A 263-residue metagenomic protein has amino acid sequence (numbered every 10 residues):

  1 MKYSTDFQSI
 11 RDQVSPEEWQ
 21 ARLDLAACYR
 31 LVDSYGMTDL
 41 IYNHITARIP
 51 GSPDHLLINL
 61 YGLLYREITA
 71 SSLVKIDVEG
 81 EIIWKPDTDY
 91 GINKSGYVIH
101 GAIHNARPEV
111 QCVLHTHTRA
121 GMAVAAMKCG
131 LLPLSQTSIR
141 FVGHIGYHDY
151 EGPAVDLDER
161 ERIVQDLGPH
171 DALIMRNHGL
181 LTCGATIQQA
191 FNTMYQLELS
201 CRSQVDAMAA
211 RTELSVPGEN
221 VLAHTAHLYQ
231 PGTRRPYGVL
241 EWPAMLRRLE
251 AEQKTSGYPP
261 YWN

Functional and structural regions predicted by a protein language model:
M1-W19, L25-C28, I174, L180-N263: A conserved C-terminal secondary-structure "cap"
V14-W19, W84-N93, G146-A154: Flexible, glycine/proline-enriched loop segments at strand-loop-helix junctions that form or flank small-ligand binding
R22-L114, G121-L132, I139: An anion-binding catalytic pocket shared by soluble metabolic enzymes
A47, I103, H117, I163 (+2 more regions): Divalent metal-coordination and catalytic microenvironments
H100, R160, V164, I187 (+1 more regions): A general structural signal for well-ordered alpha-helical packing
Q111-L114, P169-I174, C201-S203: Short, structured loop/turn "capping" segments at alpha-beta junctions
R119-E161: Class I SAM-dependent methyltransferase SAM-binding "motif I" and its flanking Rossmann-like core
G146-T182: A contiguous binding-surface segment within folded domains or other stable secondary-structure elements
